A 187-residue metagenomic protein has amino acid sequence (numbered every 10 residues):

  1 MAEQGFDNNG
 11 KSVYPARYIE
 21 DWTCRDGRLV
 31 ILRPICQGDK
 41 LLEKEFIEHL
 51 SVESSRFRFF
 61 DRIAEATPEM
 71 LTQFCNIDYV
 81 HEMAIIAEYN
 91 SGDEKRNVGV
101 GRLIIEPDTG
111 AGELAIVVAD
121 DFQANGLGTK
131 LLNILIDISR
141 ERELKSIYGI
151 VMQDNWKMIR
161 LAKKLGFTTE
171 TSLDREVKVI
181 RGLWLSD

Functional and structural regions predicted by a protein language model:
M1-D187: Long, contiguous binding/interaction regions
